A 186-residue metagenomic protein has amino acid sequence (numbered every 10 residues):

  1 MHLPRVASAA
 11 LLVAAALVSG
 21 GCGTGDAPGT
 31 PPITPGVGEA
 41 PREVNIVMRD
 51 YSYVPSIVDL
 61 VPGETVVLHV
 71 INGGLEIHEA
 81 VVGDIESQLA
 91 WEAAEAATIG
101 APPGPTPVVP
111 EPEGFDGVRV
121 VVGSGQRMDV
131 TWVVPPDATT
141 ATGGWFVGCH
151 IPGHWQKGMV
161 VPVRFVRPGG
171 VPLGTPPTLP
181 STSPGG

Functional and structural regions predicted by a protein language model:
M1-A10: Bacterial N-terminal signal peptides that target proteins for export
V18-G21: C-terminal motif of bacterial Sec signal peptides marking the signal peptidase cleavage site
G23-P31, L75-E76, V109-G186: Extracellular/periplasmic metallocenter environments
G25-A40, A97: Short beta-strand/loop turn elements enriched in aromatics
G36-V66: N-terminal edge beta-strand
V66, E76-H78: Short beta-strand/loop motifs in extracellular/secreted proteins, especially within beta-sandwich accessory domains
V70-G74: Asparagine-centered strand-capping/turn motif at beta-strand->loop junctions
G83-E113: The feature marks short-to-medium sequence segments in extracytoplasmic or secretory-pathway proteins
